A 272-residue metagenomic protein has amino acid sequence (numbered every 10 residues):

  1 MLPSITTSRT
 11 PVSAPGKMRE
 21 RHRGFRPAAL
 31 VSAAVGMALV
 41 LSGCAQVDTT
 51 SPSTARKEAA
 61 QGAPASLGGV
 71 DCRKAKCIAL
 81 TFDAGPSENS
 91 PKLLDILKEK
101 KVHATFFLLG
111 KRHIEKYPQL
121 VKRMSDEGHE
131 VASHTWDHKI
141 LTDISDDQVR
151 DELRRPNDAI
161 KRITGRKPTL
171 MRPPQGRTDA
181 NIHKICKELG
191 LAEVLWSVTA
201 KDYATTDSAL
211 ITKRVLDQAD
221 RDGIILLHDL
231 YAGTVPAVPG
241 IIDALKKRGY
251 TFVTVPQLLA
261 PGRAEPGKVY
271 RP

Functional and structural regions predicted by a protein language model:
M1-A79, S87, D95-T105, R221-P272: Terminal accessory/targeting
R56-I140, I144, Q148, E152-A159: Active-site beta->alpha N-cap acidic-glycine motif
D83, L97, V131-H134, P156 (+5 more regions): Conserved, mostly hydrophobic/aromatic
A84-E88, G110-I114, V131, D137-I140 (+5 more regions): Solvent-exposed loop/turn segments at secondary-structure junctions within structured extracellular/periplasmic domains
K92-I96, Q119-L120, N181-I185, A237-I241: A short acidic, amphipathic alpha-helical/loop segment
H103, E130, A192, T199 (+1 more regions): Residue-level detector of anion-binding/catalytic polar loops
K139-K167, Q175-R221, T234-P236: Alpha-helical scaffold elements lining the catalytic groove of polysaccharide deacetylases
